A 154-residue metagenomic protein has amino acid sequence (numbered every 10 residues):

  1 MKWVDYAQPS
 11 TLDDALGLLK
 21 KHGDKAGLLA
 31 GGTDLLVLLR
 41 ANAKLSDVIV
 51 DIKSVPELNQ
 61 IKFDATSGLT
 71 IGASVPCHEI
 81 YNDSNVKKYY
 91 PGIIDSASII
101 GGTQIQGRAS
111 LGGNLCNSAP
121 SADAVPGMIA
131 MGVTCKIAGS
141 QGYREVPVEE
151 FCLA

Functional and structural regions predicted by a protein language model:
M1-A154: C-terminal structural segment of proteins
